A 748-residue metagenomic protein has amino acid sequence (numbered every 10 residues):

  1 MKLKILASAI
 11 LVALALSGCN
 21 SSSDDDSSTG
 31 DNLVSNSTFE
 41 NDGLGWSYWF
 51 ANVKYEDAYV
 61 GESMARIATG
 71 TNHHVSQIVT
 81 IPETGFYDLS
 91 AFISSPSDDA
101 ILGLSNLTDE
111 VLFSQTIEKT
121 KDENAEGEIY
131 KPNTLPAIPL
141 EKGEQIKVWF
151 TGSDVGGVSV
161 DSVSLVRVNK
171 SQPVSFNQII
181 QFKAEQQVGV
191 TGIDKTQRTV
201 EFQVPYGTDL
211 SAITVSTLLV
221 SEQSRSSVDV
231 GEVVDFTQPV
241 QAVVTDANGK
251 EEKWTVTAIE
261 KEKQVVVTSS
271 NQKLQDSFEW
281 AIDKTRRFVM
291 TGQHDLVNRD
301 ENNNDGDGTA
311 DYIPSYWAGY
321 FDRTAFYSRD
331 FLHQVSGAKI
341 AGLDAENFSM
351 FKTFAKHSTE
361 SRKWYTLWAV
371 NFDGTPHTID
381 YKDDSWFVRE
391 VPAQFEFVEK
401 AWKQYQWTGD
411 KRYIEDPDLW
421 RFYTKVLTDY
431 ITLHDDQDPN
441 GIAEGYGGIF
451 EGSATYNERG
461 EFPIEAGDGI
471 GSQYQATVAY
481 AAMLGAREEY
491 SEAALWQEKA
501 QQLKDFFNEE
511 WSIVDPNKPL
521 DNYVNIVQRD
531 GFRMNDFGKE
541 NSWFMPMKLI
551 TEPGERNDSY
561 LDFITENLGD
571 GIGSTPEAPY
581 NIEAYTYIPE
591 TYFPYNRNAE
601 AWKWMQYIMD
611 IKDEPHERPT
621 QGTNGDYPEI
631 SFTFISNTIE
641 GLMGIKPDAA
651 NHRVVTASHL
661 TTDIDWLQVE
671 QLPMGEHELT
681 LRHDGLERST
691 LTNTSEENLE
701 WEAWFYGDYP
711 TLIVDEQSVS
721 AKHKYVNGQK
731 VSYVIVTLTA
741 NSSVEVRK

Functional and structural regions predicted by a protein language model:
S28, N32-V34, N169-V265: Beta-rich interaction/scaffold domains
T38-N72: Extracellular glycan-recognition surfaces and repeat-rich motifs
F39, H73-A100, K131-I138, I146-V148 (+1 more regions): Extra-cytoplasmic beta-strand recognition segments
E110-G143: Extracellular carbohydrate recognition and processing domains and analogous Trp-centered ligand-binding platforms
K261-F326, S349, S361, F506-D515 (+1 more regions): Low-complexity, Ser/Thr/Pro/Gly-enriched N-terminal "stalk/linker" regions
K273, N598-K748: Non-catalytic C-terminal accessory modules of carbohydrate-active enzymes
D276, Y327-T359, P417-K425, D468-A482 (+4 more regions): Active-site core of glycosidic bond-cleaving carbohydrate-active enzymes
Y312-P314, A318-R323, A369-E396, T428-E498 (+1 more regions): The feature captures the catalytic groove of carbohydrate-active enzymes
